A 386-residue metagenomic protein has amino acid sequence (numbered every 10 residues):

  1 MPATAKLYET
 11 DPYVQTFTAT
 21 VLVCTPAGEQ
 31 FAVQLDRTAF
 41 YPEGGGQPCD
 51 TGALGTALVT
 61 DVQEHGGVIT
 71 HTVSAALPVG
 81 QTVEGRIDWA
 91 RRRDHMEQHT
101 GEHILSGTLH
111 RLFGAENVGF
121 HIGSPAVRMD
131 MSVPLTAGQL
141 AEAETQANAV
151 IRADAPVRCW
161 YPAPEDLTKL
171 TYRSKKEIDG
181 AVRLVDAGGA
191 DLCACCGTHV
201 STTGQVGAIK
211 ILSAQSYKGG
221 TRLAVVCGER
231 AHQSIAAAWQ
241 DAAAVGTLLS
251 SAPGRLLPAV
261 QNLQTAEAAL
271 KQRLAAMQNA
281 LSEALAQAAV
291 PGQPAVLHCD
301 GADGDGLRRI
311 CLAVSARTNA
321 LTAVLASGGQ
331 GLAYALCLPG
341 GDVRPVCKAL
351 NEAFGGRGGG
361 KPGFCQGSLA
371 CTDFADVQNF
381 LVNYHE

Functional and structural regions predicted by a protein language model:
M1-Q81: Conserved nucleotide-binding/hydrolysis modules and their immediate coupling elements across P-loop/ASCE NTPase motors
T20-V23, R158-Y161, G292-G301: Short amphipathic
F31-V33, G66-A75, V127-V133, A335 (+1 more regions): A generic structural motif
T38-L54, P78-M129, P362-G363: Active/ligand-binding-proximal structured segments within catalytic/core domains that scaffold catalytic residues
G46, A194-V206, E229, P294-E386: Glycine-rich, acidic loop segments that terminate in or are immediately followed by a histidine
R91, R111-Y217: Functional cores that coordinate and move charged inorganic groups
H199-V200, G204, A208-G254, P258: A conserved active-site cap/scaffold subdomain adjacent to cofactor or substrate pockets
A236, Q240-G329, L336: Hydrophobic helix-and-loop "lid/oligomerization" segment in the mid-to-C-terminal part of catalytic domains
